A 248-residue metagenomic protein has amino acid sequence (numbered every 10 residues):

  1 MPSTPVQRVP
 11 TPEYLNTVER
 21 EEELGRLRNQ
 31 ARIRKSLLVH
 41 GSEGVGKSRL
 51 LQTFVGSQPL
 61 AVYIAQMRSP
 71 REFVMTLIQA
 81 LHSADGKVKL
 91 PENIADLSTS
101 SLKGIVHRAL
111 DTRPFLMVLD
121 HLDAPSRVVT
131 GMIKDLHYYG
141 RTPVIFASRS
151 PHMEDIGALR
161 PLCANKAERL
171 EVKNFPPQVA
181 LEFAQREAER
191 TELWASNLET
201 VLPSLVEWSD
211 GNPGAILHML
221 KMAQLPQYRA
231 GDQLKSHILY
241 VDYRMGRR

Functional and structural regions predicted by a protein language model:
M1-L37, Q233-R248: A short, basic N-terminal segment
Q7, R71-E92, A188: Conserved NTP-binding/hydrolysis module of P-loop NTPases
S36-L38, L60-V62, P114-V118, P143: Residue-level preference for the first positions of well-ordered beta-strands
L37-Y63: P-loop NTPase Walker A phosphate-binding motif
L38, G44, L50, K173 (+2 more regions): C-terminal alpha-helical "lid" subdomain
G41, L119-V129, I133-P161: Sensor-1/coupling segment of RecA-like P-loop NTPase cores
L97-T112: Conserved alpha-helical scaffold flanking the Walker A/P-loop in AAA+ ATPase domains
F146-R190: Alpha-helical sensor/transducer elements of the RecA-like P-loop NTPase core
